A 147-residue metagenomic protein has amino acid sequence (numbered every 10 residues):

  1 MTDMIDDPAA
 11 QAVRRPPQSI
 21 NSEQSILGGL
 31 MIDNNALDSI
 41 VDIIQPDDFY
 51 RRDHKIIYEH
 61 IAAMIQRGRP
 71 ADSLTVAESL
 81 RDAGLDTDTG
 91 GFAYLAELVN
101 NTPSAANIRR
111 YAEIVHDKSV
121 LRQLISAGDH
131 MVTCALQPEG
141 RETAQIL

Functional and structural regions predicted by a protein language model:
M1-S119: Noncatalytic partner-interaction/assembly domains of nucleic-acid and motor enzyme complexes, especially the accessory
E97-L147: Interdomain "pre-motor" coupling segment immediately N-terminal to P-loop NTPase/helicase cores
